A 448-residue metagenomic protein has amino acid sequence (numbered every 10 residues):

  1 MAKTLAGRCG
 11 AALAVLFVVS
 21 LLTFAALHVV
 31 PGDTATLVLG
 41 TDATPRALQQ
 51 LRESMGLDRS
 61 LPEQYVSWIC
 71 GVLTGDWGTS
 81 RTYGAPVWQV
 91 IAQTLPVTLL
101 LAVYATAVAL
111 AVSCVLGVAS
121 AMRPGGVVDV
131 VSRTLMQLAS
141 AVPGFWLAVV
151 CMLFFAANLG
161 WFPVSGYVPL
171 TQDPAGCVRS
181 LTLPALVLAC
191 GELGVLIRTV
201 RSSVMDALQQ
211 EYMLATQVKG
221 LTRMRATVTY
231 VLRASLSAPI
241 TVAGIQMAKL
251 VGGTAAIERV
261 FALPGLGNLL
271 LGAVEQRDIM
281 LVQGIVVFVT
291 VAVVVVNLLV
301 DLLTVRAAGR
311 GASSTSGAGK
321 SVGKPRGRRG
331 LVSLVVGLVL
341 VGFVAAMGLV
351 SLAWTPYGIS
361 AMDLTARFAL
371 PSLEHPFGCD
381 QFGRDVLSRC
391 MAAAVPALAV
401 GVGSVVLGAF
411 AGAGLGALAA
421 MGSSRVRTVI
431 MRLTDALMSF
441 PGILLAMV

Functional and structural regions predicted by a protein language model:
M1-D58, V127-A141, G319-A361, I430-L433: N-terminal signal-anchor/first transmembrane alpha helix
A2-K3, L13, I91-V130, G144 (+4 more regions): Alpha-helical transmembrane segments of integral membrane proteins, especially multi-pass inner/plasma-membrane
A26, V30, V38, D42-A43 (+14 more regions): Hydrophobic aliphatic residues
T36-V38, E63, G78-R81, L147-A148 (+8 more regions): Short, hydrophobic secondary-structure boundary micro-motifs
P45, Q49-Q89, L349-S388: Short membrane-interfacial helix/loop motifs at transmembrane-helix boundaries
R133-R198, W354-F377, Q381, V386-L387 (+1 more regions): Membrane-water interface segments at transmembrane-helix boundaries in multipass membrane proteins
